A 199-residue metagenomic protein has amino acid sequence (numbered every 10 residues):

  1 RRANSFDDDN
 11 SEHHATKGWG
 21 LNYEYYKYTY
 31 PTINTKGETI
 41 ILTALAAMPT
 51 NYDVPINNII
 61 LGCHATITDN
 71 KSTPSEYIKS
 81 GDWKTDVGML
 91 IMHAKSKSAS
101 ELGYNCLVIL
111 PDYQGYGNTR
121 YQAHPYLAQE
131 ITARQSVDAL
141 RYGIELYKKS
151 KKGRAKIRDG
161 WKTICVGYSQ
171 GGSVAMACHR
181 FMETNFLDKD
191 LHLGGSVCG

Functional and structural regions predicted by a protein language model:
R1-D53: Catalytic-loop region of hydrolases
K17-W19, K36, M48-P55, S98-S100 (+2 more regions): Surface-exposed acidic, glycine-flexible loop patches that form ligand/cofactor-binding and adhesion interfaces
T29, I59-G62, C106-D112, K162-G167 (+1 more regions): Structural recognition of the beta-strand scaffold that forms the well-ordered cores of secreted hydrolase catalytic
N34-N105, T119-R120: Short, surface-exposed "cap/lid" segments of acyl-processing enzymes
T35, E76-K84, A123-R134, V166-Q170: Alpha-helix capping and helix-loop boundary segments enriched in small/acidic/polar residues
I59, T85-M89, T132, S136-A139 (+3 more regions): Stable alpha-helical elements in mature extracytoplasmic
G88-I91, Y126-K151: Alpha/beta-hydrolase active-site loop
R141-G199: Primarily recognizes the serine-hydrolase "nucleophile elbow" in alpha/beta-hydrolase and SGNH/GDSL folds
